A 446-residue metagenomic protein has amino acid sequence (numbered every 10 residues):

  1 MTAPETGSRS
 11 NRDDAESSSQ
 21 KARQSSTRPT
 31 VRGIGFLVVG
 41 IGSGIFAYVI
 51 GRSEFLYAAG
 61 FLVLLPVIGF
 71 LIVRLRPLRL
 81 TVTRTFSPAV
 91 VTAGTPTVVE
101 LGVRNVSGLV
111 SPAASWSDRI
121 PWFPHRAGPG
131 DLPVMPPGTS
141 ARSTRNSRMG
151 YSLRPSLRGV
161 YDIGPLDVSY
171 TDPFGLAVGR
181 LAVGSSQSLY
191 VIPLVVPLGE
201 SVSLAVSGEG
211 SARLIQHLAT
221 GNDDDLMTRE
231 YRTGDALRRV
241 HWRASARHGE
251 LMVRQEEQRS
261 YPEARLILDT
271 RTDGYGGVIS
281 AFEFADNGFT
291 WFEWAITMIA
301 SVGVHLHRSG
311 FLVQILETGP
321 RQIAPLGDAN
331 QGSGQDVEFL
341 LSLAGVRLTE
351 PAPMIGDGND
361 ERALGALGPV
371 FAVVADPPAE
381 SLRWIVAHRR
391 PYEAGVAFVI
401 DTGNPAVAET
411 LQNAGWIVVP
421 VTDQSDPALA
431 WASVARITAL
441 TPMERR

Functional and structural regions predicted by a protein language model:
M1-R84: Extracellular/lumenal glycan-associated context and N-glycosylation machinery
T2-A22, T27-V31, E200-V202, T233-R446: Exposed, interaction-prone extracellular/peripheral surfaces
V31, R52, P121-W122, T144 (+4 more regions): Short, structured coil/loop segments at alpha-helix boundaries
F55, L64-L326, P369-V373: An amphipathic, basic-hydrophobic helix/alpha-beta surface used to engage anionic, phosphate-rich ligands or surfaces
